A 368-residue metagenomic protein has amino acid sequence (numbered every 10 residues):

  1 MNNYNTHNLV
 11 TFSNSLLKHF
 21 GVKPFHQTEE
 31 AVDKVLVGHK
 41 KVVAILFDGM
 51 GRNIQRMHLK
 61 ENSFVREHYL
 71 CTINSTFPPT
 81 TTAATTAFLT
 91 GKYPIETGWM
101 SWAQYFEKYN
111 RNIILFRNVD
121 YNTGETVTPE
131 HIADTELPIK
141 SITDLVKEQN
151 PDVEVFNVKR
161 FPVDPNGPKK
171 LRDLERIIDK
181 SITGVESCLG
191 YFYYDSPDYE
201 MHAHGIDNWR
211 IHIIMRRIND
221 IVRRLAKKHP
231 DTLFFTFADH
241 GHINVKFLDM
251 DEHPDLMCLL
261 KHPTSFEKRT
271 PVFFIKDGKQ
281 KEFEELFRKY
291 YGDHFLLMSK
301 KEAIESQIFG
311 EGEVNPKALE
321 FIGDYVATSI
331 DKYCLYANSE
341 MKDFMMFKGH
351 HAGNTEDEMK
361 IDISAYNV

Functional and structural regions predicted by a protein language model:
M1-V368: Feature captures the catalytic ectodomains and active-site-proximal regions of enzymes that hydrolyze or transfer
